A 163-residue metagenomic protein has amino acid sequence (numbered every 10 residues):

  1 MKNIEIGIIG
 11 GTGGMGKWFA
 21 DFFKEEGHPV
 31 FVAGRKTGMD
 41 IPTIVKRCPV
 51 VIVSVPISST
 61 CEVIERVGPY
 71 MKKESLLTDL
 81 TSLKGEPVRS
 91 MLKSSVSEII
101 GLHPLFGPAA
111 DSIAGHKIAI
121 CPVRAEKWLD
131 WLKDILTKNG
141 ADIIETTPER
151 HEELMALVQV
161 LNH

Functional and structural regions predicted by a protein language model:
M1-T43: NAD(P)+-binding Rossmann beta1-loop-alpha1 motif at the extreme N-terminus of oxidoreductases
K2-E5, E74, G115: Phosphate-coordination loops involved in phosphoryl transfer and adenosine-cofactor binding
I8-I9, V53, I120: Hydrophobic Val/Ile/Leu positions in short beta-strands of Rossmann-like dinucleotide-binding domains
F31-A33, T78, I100, A119 (+1 more regions): Hydrophobic/aromatic beta-strand patches that form the interior of the parallel beta-sheet core in alpha/beta enzyme
P42-G68: Rossmann-like NAD(P)-binding element
V55-I57, S82, H103, P122-V123: Short glycine-/small-residue-rich Rossmann-like dinucleotide-binding loops
V63-D111: Rossmann-like NAD(P)(H) cofactor-binding subdomain of soluble oxidoreductases
G115-H163: Internal alpha-helical scaffold of NAD(P)-dependent oxidoreductase catalytic cores
